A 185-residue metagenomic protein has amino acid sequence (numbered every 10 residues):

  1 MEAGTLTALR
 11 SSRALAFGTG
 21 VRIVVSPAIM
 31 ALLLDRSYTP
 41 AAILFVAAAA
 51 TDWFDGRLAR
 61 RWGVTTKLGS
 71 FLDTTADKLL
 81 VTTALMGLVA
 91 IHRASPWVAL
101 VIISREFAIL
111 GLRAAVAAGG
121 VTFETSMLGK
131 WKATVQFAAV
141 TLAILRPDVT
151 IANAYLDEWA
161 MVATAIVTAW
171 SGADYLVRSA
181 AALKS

Functional and structural regions predicted by a protein language model:
M1-A14, V24-S26, A42-A50, R93 (+2 more regions): C-terminal membrane-associated helical module and adjoining short loops/tails
T19, V25-F71, A84-L100, Y155-A169: Membrane-embedded alpha-helical segments that form the functional core of polytopic membrane enzymes, especially those
T19-A28, A76-L85, I109-L110, K132-A143: Core segments of transmembrane alpha-helices that mediate helix-helix packing or line hydrophobic substrate/ligand
R57-R61, A115, A180: Membrane-interface helix caps of multi-pass small-molecule transporters
T74-A76, L100-V101, S126-A133: Cytoplasmic-side transmembrane-helix entry/capping segments in multi-pass membrane proteins
